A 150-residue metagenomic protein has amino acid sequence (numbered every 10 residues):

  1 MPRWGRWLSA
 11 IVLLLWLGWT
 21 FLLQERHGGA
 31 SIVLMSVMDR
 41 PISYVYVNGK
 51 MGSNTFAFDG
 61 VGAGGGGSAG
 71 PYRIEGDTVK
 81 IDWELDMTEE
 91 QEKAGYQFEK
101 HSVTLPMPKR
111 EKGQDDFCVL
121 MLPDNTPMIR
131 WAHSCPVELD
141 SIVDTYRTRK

Functional and structural regions predicted by a protein language model:
M1-L13, T20: N-terminal Sec-pathway targeting helices
P2, I42-V45, F117-L122: Conserved short hydrophobic patches within well-ordered secondary structure
L14-A30: Beta-strand-rich domain onsets/edges
L23, G70-P71, A94: Short consensus segments that form the blades of beta-propeller domains, in both extracellular/periplasmic
H27, R40, I74-G76: A cross-taxa feature marking solvent-exposed loop/turn segments within ectodomains of secreted and single-pass membrane
I32-R40: Structural motif
V45-E90: Tryptophan-paired
D77-K150: Beta-strand-rich cores of mature extracytoplasmic or soluble domains
